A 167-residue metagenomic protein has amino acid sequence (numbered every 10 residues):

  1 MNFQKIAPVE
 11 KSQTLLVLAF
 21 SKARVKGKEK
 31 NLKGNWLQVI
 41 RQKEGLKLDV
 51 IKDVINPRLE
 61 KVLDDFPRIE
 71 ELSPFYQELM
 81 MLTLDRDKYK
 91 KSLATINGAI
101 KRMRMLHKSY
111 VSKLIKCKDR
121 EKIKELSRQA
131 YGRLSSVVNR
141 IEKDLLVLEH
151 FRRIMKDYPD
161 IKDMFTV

Functional and structural regions predicted by a protein language model:
M1-A99: N-terminal accessory targeting/assembly segments
W36, K43, K122, S136 (+1 more regions): Short, flexible coil/linker segments at or flanking structured domains
L93-R153: Charged, amphipathic alpha-helical linker segments immediately N-terminal to NTP-binding catalytic cores
H150-D163: Pre-Walker A adenine-sensing motif
F165-V167: Glycine-rich phosphate-binding P-loop
